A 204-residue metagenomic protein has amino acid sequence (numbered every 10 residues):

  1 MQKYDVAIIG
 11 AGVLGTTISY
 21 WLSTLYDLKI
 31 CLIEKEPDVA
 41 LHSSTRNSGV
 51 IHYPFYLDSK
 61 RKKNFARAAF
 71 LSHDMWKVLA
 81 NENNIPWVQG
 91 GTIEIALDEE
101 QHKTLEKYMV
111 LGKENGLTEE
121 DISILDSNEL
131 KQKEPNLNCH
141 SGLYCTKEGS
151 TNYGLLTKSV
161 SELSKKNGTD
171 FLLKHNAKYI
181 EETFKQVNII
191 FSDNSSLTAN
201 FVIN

Functional and structural regions predicted by a protein language model:
Q2-L14, C31: Beta1/beta-strand and adjacent pyrophosphate-binding region of the FAD-binding site in flavoprotein oxidoreductases
A7-I9, I33, L197-N204: Short hydrophobic core segments
S19, S23-T24, L163: Gly/Ala-rich phosphate-binding loop of Rossmann-like dinucleotide-binding domains, activating on the conserved
S23-T45: Glycine-rich FAD pyrophosphate-binding loop
L28-I30, E119-I122, V202: Hydrophobic anchor at the start of a short beta-strand that flanks the dinucleotide cofactor-binding loop
G49-E129, K133: Dinucleotide-binding Rossmann-like beta1-alpha1 core, especially the glycine-rich loop that anchors the ADP
E100, K133-C139, E181-N188: A short, glycine/Asx- and small/polar-enriched loop/turn that sits immediately N-terminal to a beta-strand
Y144-F201: Helical element adjacent to the flavin cofactor pocket in flavoenzyme catalytic cores
